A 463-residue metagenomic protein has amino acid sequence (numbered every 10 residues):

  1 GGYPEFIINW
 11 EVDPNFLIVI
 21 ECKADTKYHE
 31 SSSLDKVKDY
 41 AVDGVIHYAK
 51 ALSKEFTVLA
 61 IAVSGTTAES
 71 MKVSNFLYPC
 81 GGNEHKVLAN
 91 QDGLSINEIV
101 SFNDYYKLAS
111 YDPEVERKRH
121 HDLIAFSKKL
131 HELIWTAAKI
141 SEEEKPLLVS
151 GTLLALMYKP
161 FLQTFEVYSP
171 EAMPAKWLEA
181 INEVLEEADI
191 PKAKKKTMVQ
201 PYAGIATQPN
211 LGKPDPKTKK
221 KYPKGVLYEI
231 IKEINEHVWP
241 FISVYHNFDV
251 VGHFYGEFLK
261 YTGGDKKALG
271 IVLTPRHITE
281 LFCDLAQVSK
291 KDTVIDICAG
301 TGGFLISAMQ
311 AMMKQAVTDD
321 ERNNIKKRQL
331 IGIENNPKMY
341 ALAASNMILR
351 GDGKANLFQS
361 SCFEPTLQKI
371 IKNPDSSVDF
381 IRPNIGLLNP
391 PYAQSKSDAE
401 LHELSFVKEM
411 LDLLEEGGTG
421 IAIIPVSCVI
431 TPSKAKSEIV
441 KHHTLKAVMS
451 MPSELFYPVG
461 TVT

Functional and structural regions predicted by a protein language model:
G1, W10-V12, E409: Acidic-basic catalytic patches of nuclease active cores, encompassing PD-(D/E)XK and other metal-cofactor nuclease
I7-I20, T26-K27: Active-site beta-strand-loop-beta-strand hairpin of nuclease catalytic cores that positions key catalytic residues
S32-E84: Nucleic-acid nuclease catalytic cores
F102-L162: Non-catalytic accessory regions of SAM-dependent methyltransferases
L133, G252-V288: Class I SAM-dependent transferase core
S150, M157-T262: Long recognition/docking surfaces used for binding and targeting
I271-F380, N384-L388, A393-S397, L404-S405 (+2 more regions): Conserved S-adenosyl-L-methionine
S397-T463: Conserved Class I SAM-dependent methyltransferase catalytic core
